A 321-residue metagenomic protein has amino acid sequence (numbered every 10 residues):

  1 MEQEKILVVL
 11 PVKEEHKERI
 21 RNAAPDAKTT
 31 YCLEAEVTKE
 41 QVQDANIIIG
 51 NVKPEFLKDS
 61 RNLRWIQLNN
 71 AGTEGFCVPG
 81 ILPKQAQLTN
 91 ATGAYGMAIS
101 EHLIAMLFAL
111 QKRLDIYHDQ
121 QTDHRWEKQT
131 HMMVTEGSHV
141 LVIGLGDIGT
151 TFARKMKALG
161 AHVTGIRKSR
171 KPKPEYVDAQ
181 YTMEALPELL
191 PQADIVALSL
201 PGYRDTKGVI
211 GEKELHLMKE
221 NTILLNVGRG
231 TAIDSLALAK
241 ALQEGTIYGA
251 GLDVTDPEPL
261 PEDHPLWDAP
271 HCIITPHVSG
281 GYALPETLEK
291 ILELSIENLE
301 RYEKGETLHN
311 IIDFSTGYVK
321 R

Functional and structural regions predicted by a protein language model:
M1-T89, G211-K213, L217: An N-terminal-biased, well-structured beta-alpha scaffold segment characteristic of Rossmann-like dinucleotide-binding
V52, N70, L198-L200, V227-G228 (+1 more regions): Glycine-rich, N-terminal phosphate-binding loop of Rossmann-like dinucleotide-binding domains
N69, Q87-A94, E184, G228: Short beta->alpha connector loops at strand-helix junctions that form conserved, small/polar/Pro-enriched
K84-H139: Phosphate-binding beta-alpha-beta segment of Rossmann-like dinucleotide-binding domains, i.e., the NAD(P)
T92, M133-K157: Glycine-rich adenosine-cofactor-binding loop
S100-I116, A158-A161, E293-R301, E306: Oxidoreductase and adenylate-handling cofactor-binding alpha/beta cores
R170-P265: Rossmann-like adenosine-cofactor binding region
N221-R321: Rossmann-like dinucleotide-binding domain for NAD(H)/NADP(H)
